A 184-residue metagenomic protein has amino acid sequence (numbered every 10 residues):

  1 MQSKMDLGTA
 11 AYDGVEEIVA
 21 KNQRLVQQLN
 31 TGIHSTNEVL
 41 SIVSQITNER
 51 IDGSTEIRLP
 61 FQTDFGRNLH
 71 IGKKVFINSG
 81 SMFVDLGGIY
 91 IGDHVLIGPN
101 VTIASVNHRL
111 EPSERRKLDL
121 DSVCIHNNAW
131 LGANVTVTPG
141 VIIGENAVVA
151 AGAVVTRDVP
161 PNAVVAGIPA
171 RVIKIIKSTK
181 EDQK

Functional and structural regions predicted by a protein language model:
M1-S54, A170-K174, K180-K184: Terminal amphipathic alpha-helical/low-complexity segments used for targeting or macromolecular assembly
N30, F61-I71, F76-I142, I168-K184: Flexible, glycine/small-residue-enriched loop-and-beta-strand segment within the central core of proteins
L40, L59-P60: Short linear capping/connector segments at secondary-structure termini
E56, W130, V148, V164-A166: Short-chain dehydrogenase/reductase
P99, A151, P161: Residues that flank catalytic or metal-binding motifs in active/ligand-binding sites
A133-D158: Beta-rich strand-turn-strand
G152-A153, D158-V159, A170, I176-K177: Short glycine-rich donor-binding/catalytic loop of glycosyltransferases that coordinates the nucleotide-sugar
